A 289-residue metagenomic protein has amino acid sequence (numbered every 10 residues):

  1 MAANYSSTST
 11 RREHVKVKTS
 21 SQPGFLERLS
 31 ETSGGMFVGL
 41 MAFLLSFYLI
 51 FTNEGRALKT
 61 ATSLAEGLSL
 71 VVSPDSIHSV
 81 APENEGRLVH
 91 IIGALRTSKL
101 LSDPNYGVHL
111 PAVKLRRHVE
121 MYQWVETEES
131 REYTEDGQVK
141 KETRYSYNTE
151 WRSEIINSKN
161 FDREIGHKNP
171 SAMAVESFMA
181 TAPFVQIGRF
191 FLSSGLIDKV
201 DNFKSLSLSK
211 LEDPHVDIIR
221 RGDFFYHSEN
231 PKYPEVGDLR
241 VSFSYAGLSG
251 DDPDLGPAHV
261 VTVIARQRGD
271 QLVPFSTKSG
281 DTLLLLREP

Functional and structural regions predicted by a protein language model:
A2-L70: Membrane-anchoring signal-anchor transmembrane alpha-helices and their immediate flanking context
Q22-S30, F51-G67, P111-P289: Charged, low-complexity helical/coil segments in non-catalytic cytosolic or luminal regions
A65-E85: OB-fold nucleic-acid-binding modules
S79-R87, S98, S102-A112, E129-S130 (+1 more regions): Feature for secretory/organellar precursors and membrane-associated catalytic proteins
V89-L95: OB-fold and OB-like beta-barrel modules that bind single-stranded nucleic acids
L95-T97, V125: Transmembrane-helix bundle segments that line or gate the permeation/cavity pathway in multi-pass membrane proteins
